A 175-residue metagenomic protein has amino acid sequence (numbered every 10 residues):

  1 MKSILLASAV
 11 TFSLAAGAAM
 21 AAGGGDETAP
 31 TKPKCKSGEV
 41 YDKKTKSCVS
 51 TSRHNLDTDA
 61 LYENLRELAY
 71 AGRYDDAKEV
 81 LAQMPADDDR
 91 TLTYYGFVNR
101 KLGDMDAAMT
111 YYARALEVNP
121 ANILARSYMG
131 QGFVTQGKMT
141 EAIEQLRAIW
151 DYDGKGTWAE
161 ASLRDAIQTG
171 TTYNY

Functional and structural regions predicted by a protein language model:
K2-L5, A19-E63: Long, contiguous interaction/recruitment modules in multidomain scaffold/adaptor proteins
H54-R90, Y94-N99: Alpha-helical segment of the N-proximal tetratricopeptide repeat
M84-D87, V118, D151-Y152: Structural marker of alpha-solenoid helical repeat scaffolds
Y94, Y128, S162-A166: Canonical tetratricopeptide repeat
I143-Y175: Terminal, low-structured helical/coil segments at or just beyond the last alpha-helical repeat
